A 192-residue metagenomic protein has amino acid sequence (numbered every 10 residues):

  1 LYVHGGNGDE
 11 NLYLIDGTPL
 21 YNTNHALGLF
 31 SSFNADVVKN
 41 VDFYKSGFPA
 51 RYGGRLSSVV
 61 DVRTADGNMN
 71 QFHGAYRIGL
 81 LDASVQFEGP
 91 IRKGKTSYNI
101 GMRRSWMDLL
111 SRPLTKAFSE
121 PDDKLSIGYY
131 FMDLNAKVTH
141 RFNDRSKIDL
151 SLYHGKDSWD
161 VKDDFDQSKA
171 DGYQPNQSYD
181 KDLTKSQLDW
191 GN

Functional and structural regions predicted by a protein language model:
L1-N22, K39: Extracytoplasmic beta-strand/coil segments of soluble accessory domains associated with Gram-negative outer-membrane
T18-K45: Short acidic/polar hinge/loop motifs at secondary-structure boundaries that mediate gating or recognition
N40, K45, V59-D61, H73 (+3 more regions): Membrane-embedded beta-strand positions in outer-membrane beta-barrel channels/transporters
A50-Y52, G67-F72, R92-K95, D144-R145: Short loop/turn motifs that connect adjacent beta-strands in outer-membrane beta-barrel proteins
T64-L81: Transmembrane beta-strand segments that form the barrel wall of outer-membrane beta-barrel proteins
Q71-H73, A117-K124, Q174-L183, W190: Extracellular loop and loop/strand-boundary signature of outer-membrane beta-barrel proteins
G79-R104, E120-K162, T184-N192: Transmembrane beta-barrel wall of Gram-negative outer-membrane proteins
S111-A117, G155, V161-A170: Outer-membrane beta-barrel translocator domains and adjoining extracellular loop/strand segments of Gram-negative
